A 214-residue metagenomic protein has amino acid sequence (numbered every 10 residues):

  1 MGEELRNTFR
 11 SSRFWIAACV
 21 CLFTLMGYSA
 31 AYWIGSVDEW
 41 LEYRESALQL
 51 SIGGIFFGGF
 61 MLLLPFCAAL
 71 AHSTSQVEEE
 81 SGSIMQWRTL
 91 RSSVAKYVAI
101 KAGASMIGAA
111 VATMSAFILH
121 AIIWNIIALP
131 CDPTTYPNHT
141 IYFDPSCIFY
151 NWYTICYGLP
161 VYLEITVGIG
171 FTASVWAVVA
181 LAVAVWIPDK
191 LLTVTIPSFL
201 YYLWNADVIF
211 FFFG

Functional and structural regions predicted by a protein language model:
M1-C21: Aromatic- and glycine-rich beta-strand/loop motifs that create alpha-glucan
F9, V183-P188: Membrane-interface helix-boundary motifs at transmembrane edges
A17-F23, K190-W204: Central hydrophobic cores of alpha-helical transmembrane segments in multi-pass integral membrane proteins
L22-E78, G103-L181, V185: Secretory targeting signals
G82-M85: Hydrophobic transmembrane alpha-helix segments characteristic of membrane transport and insertion machinery
R88-V94: Short helix-to-coil transition segments within interhelical loops that connect adjacent transmembrane helices
K96-I100: Alpha-helix N-cap/helix-start motif at helix boundaries, enriched for small hydrophobics
D207-G214: Extracellular/periplasmic helix-loop-helix junctions in multi-pass membrane proteins
